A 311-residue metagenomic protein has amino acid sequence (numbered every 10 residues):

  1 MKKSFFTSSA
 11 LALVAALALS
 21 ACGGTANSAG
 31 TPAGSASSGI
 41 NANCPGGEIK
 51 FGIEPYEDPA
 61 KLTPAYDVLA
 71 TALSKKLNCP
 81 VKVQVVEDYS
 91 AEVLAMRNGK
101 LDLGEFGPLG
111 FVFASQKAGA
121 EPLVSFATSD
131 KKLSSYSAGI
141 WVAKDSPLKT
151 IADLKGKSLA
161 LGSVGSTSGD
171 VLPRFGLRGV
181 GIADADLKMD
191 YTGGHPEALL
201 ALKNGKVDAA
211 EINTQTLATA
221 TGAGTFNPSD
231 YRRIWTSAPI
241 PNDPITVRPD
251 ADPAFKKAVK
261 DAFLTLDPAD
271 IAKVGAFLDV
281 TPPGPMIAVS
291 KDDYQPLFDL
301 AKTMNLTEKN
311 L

Functional and structural regions predicted by a protein language model:
V14-L19: Bacterial Sec-type N-terminal signal peptides, specifically the leucine/valine-rich hydrophobic h-region
A21-A33: Bacterial lipoprotein signal-peptidase II cleavage site
G39-G52, E57-P64, V68, I240 (+2 more regions): An extracytoplasmic/periplasmic, membrane-proximal ligand-sensing/linker region
K50-S74, V86, L109, L133-L200 (+3 more regions): Bilobed "Venus flytrap"/periplasmic-binding protein-like clamshell domains and structurally analogous long
I53-P55, V85-Y89, G99-A118, F126-A127 (+2 more regions): Beta->alpha turn/N-cap motifs
K75-Q84, K100, R178-T192, P228-D230 (+1 more regions): A local structural motif
E121-K132, L187-K188, G222-P239: Short beta-strand->loop
S137-L148, I240-A254: A bilobed periplasmic-binding-protein/Venus flytrap-type ligand-binding module shared by bacterial periplasmic
